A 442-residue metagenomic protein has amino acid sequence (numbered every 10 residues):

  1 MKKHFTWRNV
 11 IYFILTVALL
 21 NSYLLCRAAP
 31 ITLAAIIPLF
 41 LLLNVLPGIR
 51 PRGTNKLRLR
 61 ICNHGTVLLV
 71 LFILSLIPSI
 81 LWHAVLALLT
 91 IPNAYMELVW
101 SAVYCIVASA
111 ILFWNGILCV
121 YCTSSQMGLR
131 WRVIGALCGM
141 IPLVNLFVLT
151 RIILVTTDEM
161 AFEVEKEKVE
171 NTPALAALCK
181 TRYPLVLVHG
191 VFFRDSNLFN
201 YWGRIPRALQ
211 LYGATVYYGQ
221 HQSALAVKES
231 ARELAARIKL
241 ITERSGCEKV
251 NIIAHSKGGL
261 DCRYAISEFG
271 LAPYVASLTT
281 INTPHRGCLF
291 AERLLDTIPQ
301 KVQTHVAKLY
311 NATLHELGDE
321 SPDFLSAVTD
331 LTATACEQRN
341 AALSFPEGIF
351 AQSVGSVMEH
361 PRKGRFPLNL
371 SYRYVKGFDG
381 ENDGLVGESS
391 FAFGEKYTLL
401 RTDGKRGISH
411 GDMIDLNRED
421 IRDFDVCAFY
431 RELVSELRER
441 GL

Functional and structural regions predicted by a protein language model:
M1-L198: Flexible, membrane-associating and regulatory peripheral segments of lipid-active enzymes
F5-I11, L19-I31, H189, V216 (+1 more regions): Serine-dependent carboxylesterase/thioesterase catalytic core of lipase-like alpha/beta-hydrolase/SGNH enzymes
A28, P47, K56-W100, A272 (+1 more regions): Helical cap/lid subdomain of alpha/beta-hydrolase-fold lipid enzymes that gates access to the catalytic pocket
V148, D195-S196, C262-Y264, C288 (+1 more regions): Generic hydrophobic alpha-helical membrane-span motif
A177-K249: Active-site catalytic motif of lipid deacylating hydrolases and related acyltransferases
Y183, A214, E248, P273-A276 (+2 more regions): A structural micro-motif
F193, A224, G258, R286 (+1 more regions): Surface-exposed, flexible loop/turn segments at secondary-structure boundaries
